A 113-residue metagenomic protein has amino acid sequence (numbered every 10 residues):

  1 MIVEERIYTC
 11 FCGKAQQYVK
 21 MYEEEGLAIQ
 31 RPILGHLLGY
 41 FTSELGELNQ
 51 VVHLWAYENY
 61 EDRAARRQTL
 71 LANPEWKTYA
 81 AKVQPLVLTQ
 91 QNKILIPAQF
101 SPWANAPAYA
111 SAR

Functional and structural regions predicted by a protein language model:
I2-R6, Y18, Q30, Q50-L54: Short, structured motif recognition centered on aromatic/hydrophobic residues
K14-G39: Short amphipathic alpha-helical segments
Q16-K20, N59-L71: Short amphipathic alpha-helices within nucleic acid-binding modules
M21-E24, T69, K82-P85: Residues within well-ordered alpha-helical secondary structure of globular protein domains
E23, L70-A72, P107-S111: Short intrinsically disordered coil segments
I29, P74-K77: A common structural junction motif
H36-V52, E58, K77-R113: Glycine-rich beta-strand-turn "strand-cap" elements at beta-sheet edges
